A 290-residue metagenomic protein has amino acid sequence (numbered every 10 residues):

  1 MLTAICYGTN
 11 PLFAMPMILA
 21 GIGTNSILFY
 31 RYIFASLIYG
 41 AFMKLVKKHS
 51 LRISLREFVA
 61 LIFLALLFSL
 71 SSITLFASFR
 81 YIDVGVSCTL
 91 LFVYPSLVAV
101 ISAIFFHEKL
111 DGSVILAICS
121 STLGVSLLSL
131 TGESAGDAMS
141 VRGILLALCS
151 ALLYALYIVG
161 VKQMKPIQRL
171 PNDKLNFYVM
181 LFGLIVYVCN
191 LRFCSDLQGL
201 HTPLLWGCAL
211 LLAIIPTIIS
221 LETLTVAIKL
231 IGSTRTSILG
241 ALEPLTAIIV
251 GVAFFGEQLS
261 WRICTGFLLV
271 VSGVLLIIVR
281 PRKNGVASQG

Functional and structural regions predicted by a protein language model:
M1-I5, L19, S36-F63, F76 (+7 more regions): Membrane-interface interhelical linkers
M1-Y30, L66, L70, T74 (+3 more regions): Glycine-/small-residue-enriched transmembrane alpha-helix faces in small-molecule transporters and effluxers
G8, A65, S69, I73 (+7 more regions): Hydrophobic/small/kink-forming positions within alpha-helical transmembrane segments of polytopic membrane proteins
M17, I27, R31, S78 (+7 more regions): Hydrophobic/aromatic residues within transmembrane alpha-helices of multi-pass small-molecule transporters
L28, Y32, S129-T131, L205 (+1 more regions): C-terminal-most transmembrane helix of multi-pass membrane proteins
Y30, S87-V93, V161-G183, T217-A253: Helix-helix packing/entry segments at the starts of transmembrane helices
I38, Y94-C119, L245-T265: C-terminal transmembrane-helix exit sites in multi-pass transporters
Y39, I62, F68, L110-G132 (+3 more regions): Hydrophobic transmembrane alpha-helices of multi-pass small-molecule transport proteins
